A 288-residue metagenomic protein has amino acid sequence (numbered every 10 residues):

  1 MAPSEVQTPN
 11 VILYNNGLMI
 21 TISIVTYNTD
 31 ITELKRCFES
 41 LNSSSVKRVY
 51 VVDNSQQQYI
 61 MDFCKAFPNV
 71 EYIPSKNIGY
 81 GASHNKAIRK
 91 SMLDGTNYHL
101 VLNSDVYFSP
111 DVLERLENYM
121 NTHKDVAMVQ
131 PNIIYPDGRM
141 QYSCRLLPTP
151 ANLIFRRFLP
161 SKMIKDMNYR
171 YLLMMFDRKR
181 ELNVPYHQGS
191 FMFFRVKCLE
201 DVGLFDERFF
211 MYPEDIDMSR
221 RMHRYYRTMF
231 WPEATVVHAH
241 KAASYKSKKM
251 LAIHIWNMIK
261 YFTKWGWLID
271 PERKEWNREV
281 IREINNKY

Functional and structural regions predicted by a protein language model:
T29-S43: Short, well-formed alpha-helical segments that are part of the catalytic scaffolds of diverse glycosyltransferases
I31, V51-M61: A conserved acidic beta->alpha catalytic loop
S75-L93: Glycine-rich, basic loop-to-helix element that forms the pyrophosphate-binding segment of sugar-nucleotide handling
T96-Y107: Short beta-strand-to-loop acidic/aromatic patch adjacent to the donor-nucleotide binding site
D111-S143: Conserved donor NDP-sugar-binding/catalytic core segment of glycosyltransferases
P148-V184: Short, flexible, basic/aromatic active-site loop/helix in glycosyltransferases
D177-K179, P185-T235: A short, conserved alpha-helix in the catalytic core of glycosyltransferases
R220, R224-Y288: Active-site-adjacent helix/loop segment of glycosyltransferases that harbors family-specific signature motifs
